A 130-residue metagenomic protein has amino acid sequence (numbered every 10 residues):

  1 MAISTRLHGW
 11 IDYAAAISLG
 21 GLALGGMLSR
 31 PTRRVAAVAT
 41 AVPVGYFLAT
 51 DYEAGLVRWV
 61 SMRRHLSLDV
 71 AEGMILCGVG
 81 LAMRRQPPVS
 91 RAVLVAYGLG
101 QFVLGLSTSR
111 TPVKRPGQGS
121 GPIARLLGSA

Functional and structural regions predicted by a protein language model:
M1-A130: Short amphipathic, positively biased membrane-proximal segments that drive organelle/inner-membrane targeting
